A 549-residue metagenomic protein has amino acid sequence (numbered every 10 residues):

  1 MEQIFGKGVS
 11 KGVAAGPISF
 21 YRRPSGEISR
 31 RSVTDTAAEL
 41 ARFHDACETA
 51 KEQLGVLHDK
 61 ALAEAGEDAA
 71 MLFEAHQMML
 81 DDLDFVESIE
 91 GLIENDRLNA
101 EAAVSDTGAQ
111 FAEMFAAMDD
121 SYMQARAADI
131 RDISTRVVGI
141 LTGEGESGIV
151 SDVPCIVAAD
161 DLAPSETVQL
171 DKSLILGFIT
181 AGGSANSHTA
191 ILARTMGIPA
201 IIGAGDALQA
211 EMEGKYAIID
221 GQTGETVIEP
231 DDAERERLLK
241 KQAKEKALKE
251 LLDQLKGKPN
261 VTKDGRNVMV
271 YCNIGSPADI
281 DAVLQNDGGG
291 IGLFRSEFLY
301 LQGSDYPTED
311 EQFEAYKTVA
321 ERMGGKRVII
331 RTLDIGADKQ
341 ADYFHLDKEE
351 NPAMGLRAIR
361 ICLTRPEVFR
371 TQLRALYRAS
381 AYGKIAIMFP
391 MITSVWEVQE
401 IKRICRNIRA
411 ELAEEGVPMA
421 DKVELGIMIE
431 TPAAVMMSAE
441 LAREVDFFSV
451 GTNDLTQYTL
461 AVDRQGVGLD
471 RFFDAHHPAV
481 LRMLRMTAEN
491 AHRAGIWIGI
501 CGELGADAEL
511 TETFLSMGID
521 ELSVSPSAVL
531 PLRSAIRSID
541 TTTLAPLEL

Functional and structural regions predicted by a protein language model:
M1-G145: Conserved, well-structured core domains of diverse proteins
M1-I28, T142, I149-N286: Acidic, glycine-rich flexible loop/linker segments
A38-A41, D45, M71, D84 (+21 more regions): Conserved active-site and cofactor/substrate-binding residues in soluble primary-metabolism enzymes
E48, E52-A63, M78-D81, F85 (+14 more regions): Generic secondary-structure signature for well-ordered alpha-helical cores
K60-E67, D152, A413-D421: Short, glycine- and charge-enriched coil/turn segments that flank and shape catalytic ligand pockets
L80-A128, R194-E213, P259, F294 (+3 more regions): Short, charged N-terminal helix-start/capping segments
E113-S151, I219-Q242, A442-D474: N-terminal-biased segments
K249-L549: Conserved alpha/beta-domain cores
